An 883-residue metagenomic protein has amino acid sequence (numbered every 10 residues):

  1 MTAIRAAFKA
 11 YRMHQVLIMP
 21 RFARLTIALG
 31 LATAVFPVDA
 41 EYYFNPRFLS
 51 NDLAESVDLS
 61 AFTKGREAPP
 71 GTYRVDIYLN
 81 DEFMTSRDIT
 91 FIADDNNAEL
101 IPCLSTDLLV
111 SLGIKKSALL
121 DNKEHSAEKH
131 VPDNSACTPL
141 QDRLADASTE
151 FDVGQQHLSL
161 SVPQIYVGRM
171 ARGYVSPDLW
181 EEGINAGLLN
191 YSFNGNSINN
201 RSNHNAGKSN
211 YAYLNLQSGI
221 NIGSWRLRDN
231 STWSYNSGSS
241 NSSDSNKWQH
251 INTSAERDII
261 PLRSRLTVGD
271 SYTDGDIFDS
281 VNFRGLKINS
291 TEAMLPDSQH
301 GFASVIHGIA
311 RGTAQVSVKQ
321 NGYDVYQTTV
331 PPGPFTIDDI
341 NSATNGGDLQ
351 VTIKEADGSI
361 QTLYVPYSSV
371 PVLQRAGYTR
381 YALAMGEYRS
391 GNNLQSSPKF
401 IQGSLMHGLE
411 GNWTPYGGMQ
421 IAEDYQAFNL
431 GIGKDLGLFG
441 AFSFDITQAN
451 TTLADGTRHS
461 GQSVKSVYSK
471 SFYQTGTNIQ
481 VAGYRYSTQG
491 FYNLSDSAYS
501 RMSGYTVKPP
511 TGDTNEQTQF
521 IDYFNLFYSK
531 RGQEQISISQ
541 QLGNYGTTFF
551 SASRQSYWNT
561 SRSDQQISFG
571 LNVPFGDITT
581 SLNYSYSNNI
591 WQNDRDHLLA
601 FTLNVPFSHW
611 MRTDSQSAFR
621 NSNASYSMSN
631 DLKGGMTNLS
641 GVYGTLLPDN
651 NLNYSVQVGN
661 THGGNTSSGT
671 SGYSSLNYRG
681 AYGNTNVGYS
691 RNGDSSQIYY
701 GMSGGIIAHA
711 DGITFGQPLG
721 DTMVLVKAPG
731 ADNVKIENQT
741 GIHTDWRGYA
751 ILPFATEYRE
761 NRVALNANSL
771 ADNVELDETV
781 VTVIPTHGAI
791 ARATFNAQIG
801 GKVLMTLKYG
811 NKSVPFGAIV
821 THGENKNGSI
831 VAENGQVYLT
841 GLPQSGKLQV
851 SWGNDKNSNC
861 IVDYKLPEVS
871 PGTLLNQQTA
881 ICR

Functional and structural regions predicted by a protein language model:
T2-D39: Gram-negative bacterial Sec-dependent N-terminal signal peptides
A40-K64, P69-G71, S105-D107, S111-L119 (+8 more regions): Flexible, glycine-rich linker and terminal segments associated with outer-membrane beta-barrel/transport systems
P70-D88: Eukaryote-biased recognition of intrinsically disordered, low-complexity regulatory segments
R87-I101: Short acidic/polar beta-strand-loop edge motifs in secreted extracellular and Gram-negative envelope-associated
S218, L383-N392, I401-M419, A427-N429 (+1 more regions): Core alpha-helical transmembrane segments of integral membrane proteins
I337-D348: Extracytoplasmic assembly/pore-lining segments of large envelope/extracellular complexes
V351: Extended acidic/charged loop-beta regions that coordinate divalent cations and stabilize anionic phosphate/carboxylate
S396-P398: Short, solvent-exposed loop/turn segments at conserved positions within beta-propeller repeat blades
